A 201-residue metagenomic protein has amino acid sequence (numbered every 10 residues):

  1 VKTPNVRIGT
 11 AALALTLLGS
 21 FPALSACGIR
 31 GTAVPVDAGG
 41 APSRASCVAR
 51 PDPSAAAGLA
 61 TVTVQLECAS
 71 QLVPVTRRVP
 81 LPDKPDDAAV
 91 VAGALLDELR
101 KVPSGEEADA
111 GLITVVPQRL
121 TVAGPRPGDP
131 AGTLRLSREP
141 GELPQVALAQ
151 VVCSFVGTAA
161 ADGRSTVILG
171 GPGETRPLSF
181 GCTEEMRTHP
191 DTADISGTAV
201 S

Functional and structural regions predicted by a protein language model:
V1-S201: Bimodal "functional hotspot" detector
